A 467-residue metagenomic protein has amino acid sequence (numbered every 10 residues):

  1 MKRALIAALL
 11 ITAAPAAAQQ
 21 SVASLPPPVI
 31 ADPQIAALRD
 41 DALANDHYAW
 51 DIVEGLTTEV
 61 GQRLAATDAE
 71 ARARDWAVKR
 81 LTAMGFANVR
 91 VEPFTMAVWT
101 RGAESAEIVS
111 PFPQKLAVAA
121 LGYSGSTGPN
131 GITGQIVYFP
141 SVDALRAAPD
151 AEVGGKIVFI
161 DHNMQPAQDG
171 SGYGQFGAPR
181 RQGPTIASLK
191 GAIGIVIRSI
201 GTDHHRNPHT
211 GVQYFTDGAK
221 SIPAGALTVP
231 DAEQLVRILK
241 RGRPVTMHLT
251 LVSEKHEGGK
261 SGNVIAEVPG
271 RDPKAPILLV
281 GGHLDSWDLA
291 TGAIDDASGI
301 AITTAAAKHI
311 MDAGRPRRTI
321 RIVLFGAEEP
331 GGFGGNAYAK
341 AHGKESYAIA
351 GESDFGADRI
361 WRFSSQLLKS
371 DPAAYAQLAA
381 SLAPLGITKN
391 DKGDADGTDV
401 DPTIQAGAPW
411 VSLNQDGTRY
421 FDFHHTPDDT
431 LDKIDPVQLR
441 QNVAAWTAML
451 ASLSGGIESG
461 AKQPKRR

Functional and structural regions predicted by a protein language model:
K2-A18: Gram-negative bacterial Sec-dependent N-terminal signal peptides
V22-A31, I35-A36, L43-N45, E54 (+2 more regions): Noncatalytic luminal/extracellular "stalk/propeptide" segments of secretory-pathway proteins
P26-T67, N207-V212, D285, I349 (+2 more regions): N-terminal capping segment at the start of a domain
Q34, S110-D150, Q213-A293, A305-K308 (+2 more regions): Soluble metallo-hydrolase cores and metallopeptidase-like ectodomains found primarily in the secretory/periplasmic
I35-L43, T58-A69, S105, Y123 (+10 more regions): Second-shell loop/turn segments in exported
N45-V60, L64-E70, V78-M84, N88 (+6 more regions): Catalytic-core environment of secreted peptidases
P113-K115, I222-L227, A232-E233, P273 (+3 more regions): Metal-dependent peptidase/peptidase-like ectodomains
K308, D312, F421-R467: His/Asp/Glu-rich mid-to-C-terminal helical/loop segments that flank catalytic regions of hydrolases
